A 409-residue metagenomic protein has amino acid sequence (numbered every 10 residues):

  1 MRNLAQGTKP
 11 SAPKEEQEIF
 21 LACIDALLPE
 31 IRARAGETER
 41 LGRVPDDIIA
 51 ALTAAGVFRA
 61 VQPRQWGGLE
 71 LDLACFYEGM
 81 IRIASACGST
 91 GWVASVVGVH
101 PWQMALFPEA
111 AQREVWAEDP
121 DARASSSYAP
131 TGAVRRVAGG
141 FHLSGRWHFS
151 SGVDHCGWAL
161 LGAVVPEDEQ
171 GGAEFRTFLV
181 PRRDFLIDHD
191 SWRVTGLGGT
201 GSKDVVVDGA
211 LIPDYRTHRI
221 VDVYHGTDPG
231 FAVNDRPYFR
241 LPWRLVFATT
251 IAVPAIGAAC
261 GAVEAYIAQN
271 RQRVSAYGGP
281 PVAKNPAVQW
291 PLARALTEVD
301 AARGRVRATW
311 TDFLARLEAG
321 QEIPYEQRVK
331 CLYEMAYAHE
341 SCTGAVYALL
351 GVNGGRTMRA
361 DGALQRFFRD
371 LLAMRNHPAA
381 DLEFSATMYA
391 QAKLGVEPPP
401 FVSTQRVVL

Functional and structural regions predicted by a protein language model:
M1-A26, T404-L409: Basic/polar N-terminal segments that are highly enriched at the extreme N-terminus, encompassing both cleavable
R32, G36-E39, A301-Y337, Y347-M358: C-terminal helix-coil-helix/basic helical segment that borders enzyme active sites and/or dimer interfaces and provides
V44-A54, F58-C156, E167-G172: Glycine-rich flavin
R146-W192, G201, G354: DPxDG-like acidic metal-binding loop motif
T195, S202-V299: Glycine-rich beta->alpha junctions and the first turn(s) of the following alpha-helix
G257, A293-D300, L332, A336-T343 (+2 more regions): Generic structural signal for well-ordered, non-transmembrane alpha-helical segments in soluble/cytosolic regions
G344-G351, L382-A386: Short segments within alpha-helical structural elements
G355-L409: Glycine-rich phosphate/cofactor-binding loops in nucleotide/flavin-utilizing enzymes
